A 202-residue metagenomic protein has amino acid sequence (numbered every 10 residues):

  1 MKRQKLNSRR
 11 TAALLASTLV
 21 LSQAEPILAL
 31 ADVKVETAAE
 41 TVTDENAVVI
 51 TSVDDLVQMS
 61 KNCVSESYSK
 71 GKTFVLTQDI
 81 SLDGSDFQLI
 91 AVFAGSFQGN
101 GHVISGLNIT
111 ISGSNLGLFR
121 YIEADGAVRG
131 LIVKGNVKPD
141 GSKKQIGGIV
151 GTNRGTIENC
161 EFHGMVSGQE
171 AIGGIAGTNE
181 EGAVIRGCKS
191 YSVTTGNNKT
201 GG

Functional and structural regions predicted by a protein language model:
M1-L14: Bacterial Sec-dependent N-terminal signal peptides
L15, L19-Q23: Hydrophobic core
L30-G202: Surface-exposed repetitive/solenoidal architectures
